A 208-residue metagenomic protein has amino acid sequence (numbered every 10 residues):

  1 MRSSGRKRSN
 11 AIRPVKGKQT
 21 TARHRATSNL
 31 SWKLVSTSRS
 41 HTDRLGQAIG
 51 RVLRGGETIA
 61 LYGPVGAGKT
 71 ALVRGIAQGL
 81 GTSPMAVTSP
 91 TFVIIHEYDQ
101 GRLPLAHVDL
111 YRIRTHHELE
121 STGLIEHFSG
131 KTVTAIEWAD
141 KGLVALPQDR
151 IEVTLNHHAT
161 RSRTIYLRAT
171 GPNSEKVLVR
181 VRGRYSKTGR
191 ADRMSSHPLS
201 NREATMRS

Functional and structural regions predicted by a protein language model:
R2-S9, K16-K18, H24, W32 (+2 more regions): Short phosphate-coordinating micro-motif centered on Lys-Gly-acidic
A26-L45: N-terminal pre-Walker A segment at the start of P-loop NTPase domains
L45, G50-G56: Phosphate-binding P-loop
I59-L61: Hydrophobic anchor at the beta1->P-loop junction of P-loop NTPases
P64: P-loop (Walker A) phosphate-binding loop of NTP-binding proteins
K69: Conserved lysine of the Walker
T82, T91, I95-A135: Conserved nucleotide-sensing/catalytic segment adjacent to the nucleotide-binding pocket in NTP-handling enzymes
